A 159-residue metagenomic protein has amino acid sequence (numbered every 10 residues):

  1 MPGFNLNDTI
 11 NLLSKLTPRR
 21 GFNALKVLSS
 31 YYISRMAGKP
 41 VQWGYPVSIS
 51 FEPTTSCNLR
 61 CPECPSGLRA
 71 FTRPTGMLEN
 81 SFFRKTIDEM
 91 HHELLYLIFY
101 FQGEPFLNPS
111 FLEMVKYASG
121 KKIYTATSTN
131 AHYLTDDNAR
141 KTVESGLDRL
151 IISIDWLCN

Functional and structural regions predicted by a protein language model:
P2-S50: N-terminal [4Fe-4S]-dependent radical SAM core
L12-S14, N23-L28, R35, L59-E63 (+3 more regions): Short amphipathic alpha-helical segments, especially helix-boundary/capping motifs
L16, I33-S34, V41-G44, S66 (+3 more regions): General secondary-structure edge motif
R19-M36, T54-R60, F83, V115 (+2 more regions): Charged, low-complexity, helix/coiled-coil-prone segments
Y32-P40, R69, G76, L97 (+1 more regions): Generic signal for short, ordered secondary-structure residues within or immediately flanking folded domains
W43-N80: Canonical Radical SAM [4Fe-4S] cluster-binding loop centered on the CxxxCxxC motif and its immediate flanking residues
T75-N159: Radical SAM/AdoMet-radical enzyme domain recognition
